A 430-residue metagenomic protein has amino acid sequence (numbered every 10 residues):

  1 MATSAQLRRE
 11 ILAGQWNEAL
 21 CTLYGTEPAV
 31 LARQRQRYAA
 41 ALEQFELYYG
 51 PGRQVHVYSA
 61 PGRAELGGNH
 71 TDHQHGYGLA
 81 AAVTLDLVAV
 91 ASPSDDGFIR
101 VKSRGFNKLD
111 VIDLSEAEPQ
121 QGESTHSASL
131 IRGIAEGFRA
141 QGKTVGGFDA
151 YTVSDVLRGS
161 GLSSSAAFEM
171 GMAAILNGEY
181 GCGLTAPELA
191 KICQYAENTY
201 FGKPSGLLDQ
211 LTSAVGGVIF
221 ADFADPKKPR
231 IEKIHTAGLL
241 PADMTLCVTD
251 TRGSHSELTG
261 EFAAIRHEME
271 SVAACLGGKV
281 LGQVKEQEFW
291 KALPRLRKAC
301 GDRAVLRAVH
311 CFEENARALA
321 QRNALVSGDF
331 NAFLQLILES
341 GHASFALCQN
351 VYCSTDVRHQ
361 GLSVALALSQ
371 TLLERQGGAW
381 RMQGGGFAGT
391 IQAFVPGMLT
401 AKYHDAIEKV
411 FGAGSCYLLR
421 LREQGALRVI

Functional and structural regions predicted by a protein language model:
M1-R63, G67, V88, S92-S124 (+2 more regions): C-terminal nucleotide
R53-Q54, H70-Y77, S115-S124, S154-L162 (+2 more regions): A short glycine/serine-rich beta->alpha loop
S59-A64, G68-H75, D155-M172, Q376-F394: Glycine/serine-rich anion-binding loops at beta->alpha junctions that coordinate negatively charged ligand groups
G76-D96, V215: Structural signature of FAD isoalloxazine-binding scaffolds in flavoprotein oxidoreductases
R100-K102, G147-S154, L184-Y195, L334-E339 (+1 more regions): Beta-strand segments within the central parallel beta-sheet cores of soluble alpha/beta enzyme folds
A135-L157: Glycine- and acidic-rich phosphate- and metal-coordinating loops
A140-F148, I175-I192, G397-V410: Phosphate-handling active-site elements
S160-V248, I430: Fold-level recognition of mixed alpha/beta catalytic cores in primary-metabolism enzymes, strongest
